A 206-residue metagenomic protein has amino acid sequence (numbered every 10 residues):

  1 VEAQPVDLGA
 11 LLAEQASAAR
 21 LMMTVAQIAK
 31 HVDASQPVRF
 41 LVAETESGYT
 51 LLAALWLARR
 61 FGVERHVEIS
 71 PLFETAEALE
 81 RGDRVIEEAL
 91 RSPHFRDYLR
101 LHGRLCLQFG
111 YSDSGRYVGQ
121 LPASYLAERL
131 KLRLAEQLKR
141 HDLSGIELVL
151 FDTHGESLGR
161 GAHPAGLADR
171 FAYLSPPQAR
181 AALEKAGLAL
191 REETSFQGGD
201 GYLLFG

Functional and structural regions predicted by a protein language model:
V1-H31: Extended, charge-enriched "interface" segments that sit outside catalytic cores
V1-L11, G48, A78-L79, E156: Aromatic-lined carbohydrate-binding surfaces of glycoside hydrolases
P5-Q15, L41-A43, Y117-A127: The substrate-binding groove and active-site-proximal loops of carbohydrate-active enzymes, especially glycoside
A13-E14, R39-T45, E68-E74: Catalytic beta/alpha-barrel core
A16, R20, Y49, R129: Conserved active-site and cofactor/substrate-binding residues in soluble primary-metabolism enzymes
M23, I28-S35, L52-V63, S70 (+1 more regions): Active-site capping/gating regions of soluble enzymes
